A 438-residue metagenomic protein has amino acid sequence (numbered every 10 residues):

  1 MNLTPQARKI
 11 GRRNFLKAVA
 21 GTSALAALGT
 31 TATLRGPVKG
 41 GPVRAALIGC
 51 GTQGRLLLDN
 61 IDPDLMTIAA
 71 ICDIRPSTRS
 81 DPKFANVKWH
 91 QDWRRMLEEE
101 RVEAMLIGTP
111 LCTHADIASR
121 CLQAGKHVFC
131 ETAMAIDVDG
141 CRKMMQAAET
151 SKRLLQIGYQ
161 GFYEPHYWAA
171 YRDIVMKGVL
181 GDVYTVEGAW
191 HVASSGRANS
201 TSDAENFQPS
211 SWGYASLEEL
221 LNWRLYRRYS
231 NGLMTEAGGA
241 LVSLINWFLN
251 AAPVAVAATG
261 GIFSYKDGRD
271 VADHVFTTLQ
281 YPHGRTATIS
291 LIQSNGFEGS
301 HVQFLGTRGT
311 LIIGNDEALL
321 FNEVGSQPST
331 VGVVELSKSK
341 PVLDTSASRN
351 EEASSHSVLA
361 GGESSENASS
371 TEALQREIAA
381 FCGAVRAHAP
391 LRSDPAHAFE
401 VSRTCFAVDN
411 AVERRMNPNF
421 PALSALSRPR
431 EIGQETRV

Functional and structural regions predicted by a protein language model:
N2-S23: N-terminal secretory signal peptides and thylakoid transit peptides that target proteins across membranes
A18-A85, I245: N-terminal Rossmann-like dinucleotide-binding module
G49, T150-Q156, G161-G268, R415: Predominantly a Rossmann-like dinucleotide-binding segment in NAD(P)-dependent oxidoreductases
K88-D92: Conserved SAM-binding strand-loop segment of SAM-dependent methyltransferases
A104, P110-L111, A115-Y163, G178: Beta-strand-loop-alpha-helix segment that lines the small-molecule cofactor/substrate pocket of alpha/beta enzymes
R153-L154, L180-E187, N410-R428, Q434-V438: C-terminal capping/lid region of NAD(P)-dependent oxidoreductase domains
S202-L225, Y229, L233, L244-F248 (+9 more regions): C-terminal glycine/acidic-rich active-site capping loop/insertion
